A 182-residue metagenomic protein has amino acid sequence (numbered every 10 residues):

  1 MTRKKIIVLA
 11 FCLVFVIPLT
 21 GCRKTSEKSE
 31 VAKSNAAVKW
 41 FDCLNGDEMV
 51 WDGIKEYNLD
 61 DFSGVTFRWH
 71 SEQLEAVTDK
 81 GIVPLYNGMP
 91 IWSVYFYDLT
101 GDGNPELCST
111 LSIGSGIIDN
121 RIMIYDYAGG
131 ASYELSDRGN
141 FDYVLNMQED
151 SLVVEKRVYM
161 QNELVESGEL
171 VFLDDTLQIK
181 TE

Functional and structural regions predicted by a protein language model:
K4-T25: Sec-dependent N-terminal signal peptides of Gram-positive bacterial secreted proteins and lipoproteins
G21-G64, S132-E182: Acidic, small-residue rich beta-repeat scaffolds with periodic aromatic anchors
N45, N58, F96-D102: Acidic, divalent-cation-chelating loop motifs in proteins
W69, Y86, T110-G114, K156-Y159: Beta-strand C-termini and the immediately following turn/loop, strongest in propeller blades
K80-N87, A131-L135: A short beta-strand motif characteristic of beta-propeller blades
P84-S93, G139-N146: Repeat-based blade/solenoid architectures
T100-S112, L152-V153: Acidic/hydrophobic-patterned starts of short beta strands in beta-sheet-rich repeat architectures
S115-I124, N162-L170: Structural motif
